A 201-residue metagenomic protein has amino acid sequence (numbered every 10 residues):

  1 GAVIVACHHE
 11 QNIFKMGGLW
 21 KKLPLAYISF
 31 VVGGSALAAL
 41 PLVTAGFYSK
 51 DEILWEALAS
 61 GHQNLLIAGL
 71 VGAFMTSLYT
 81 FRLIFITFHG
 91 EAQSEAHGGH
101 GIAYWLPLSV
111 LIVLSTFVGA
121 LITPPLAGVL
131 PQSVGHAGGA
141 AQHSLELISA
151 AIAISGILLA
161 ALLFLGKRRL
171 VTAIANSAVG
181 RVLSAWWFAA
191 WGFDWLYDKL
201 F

Functional and structural regions predicted by a protein language model:
G1-A2, E52, R82: Transmembrane alpha-helix boundary and packing residues in multipass membrane permease domains and related
G1-I13: Alpha-helical multi-pass transmembrane bundles of energy-transducing inner-membrane proteins
V5-C7, A39-G46: Short helix-coil transition sites and intra-membrane helix breaks within transmembrane domains of multi-pass
C7-E10, I84-A96: Cytoplasmic membrane-interface regions of multi-pass membrane proteins
K15-I28, F47-M75, E91-F201: Membrane-interface segments at transmembrane helix junctions and kinks in multi-pass inner-membrane proteins
V32-S35, A39, V71-F74: Hydrophobic/aromatic residues within the transmembrane alpha-helices of Major Facilitator Superfamily
M75-R82: Residue-level signal for the membrane-embedded core of alpha-helical transmembrane segments, especially mid-helix
